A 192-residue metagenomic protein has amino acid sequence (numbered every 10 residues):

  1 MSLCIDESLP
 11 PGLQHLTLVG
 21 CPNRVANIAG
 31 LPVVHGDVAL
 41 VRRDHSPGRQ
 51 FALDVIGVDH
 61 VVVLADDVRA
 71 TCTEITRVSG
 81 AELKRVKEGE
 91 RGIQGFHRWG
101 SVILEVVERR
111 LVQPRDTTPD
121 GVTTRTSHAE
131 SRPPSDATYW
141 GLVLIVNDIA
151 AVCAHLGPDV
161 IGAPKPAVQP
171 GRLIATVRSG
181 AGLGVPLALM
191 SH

Functional and structural regions predicted by a protein language model:
M1-K84, R91, R98-H192: Glyoxalase I/VOC metalloenzyme domain signal
